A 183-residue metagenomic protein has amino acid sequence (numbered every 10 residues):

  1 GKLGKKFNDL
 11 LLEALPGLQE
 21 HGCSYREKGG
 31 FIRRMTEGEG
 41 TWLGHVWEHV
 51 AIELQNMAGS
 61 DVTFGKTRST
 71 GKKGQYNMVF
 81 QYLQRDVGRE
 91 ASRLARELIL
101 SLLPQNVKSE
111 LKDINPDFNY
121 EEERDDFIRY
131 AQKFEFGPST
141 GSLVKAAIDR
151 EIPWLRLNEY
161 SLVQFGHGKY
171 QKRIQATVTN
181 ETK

Functional and structural regions predicted by a protein language model:
G1, G74-Q81: A generic structural motif
G1-A58: Short Lys/Arg-enriched alpha/beta "domain-start" segment
C23, H45, V62-F64, S109 (+1 more regions): Hydrophobic transmembrane signal anchors and adjacent membrane-proximal interface regions, especially in viral
F31, G71-K73: Long, low-complexity, acidic Ser/Pro- and Gly-enriched intrinsically disordered regions in large eukaryotic
T36, T41, T63, T67-T70 (+2 more regions): Residue-identity detector for threonine
W47-G71, L155: Short amphipathic beta-strand and strand-loop transition segments with alternating hydrophobic
V79-K183: Conserved N-proximal alpha/beta basic substrate-recognition cap immediately N-terminal to, or forming the N-lobe
